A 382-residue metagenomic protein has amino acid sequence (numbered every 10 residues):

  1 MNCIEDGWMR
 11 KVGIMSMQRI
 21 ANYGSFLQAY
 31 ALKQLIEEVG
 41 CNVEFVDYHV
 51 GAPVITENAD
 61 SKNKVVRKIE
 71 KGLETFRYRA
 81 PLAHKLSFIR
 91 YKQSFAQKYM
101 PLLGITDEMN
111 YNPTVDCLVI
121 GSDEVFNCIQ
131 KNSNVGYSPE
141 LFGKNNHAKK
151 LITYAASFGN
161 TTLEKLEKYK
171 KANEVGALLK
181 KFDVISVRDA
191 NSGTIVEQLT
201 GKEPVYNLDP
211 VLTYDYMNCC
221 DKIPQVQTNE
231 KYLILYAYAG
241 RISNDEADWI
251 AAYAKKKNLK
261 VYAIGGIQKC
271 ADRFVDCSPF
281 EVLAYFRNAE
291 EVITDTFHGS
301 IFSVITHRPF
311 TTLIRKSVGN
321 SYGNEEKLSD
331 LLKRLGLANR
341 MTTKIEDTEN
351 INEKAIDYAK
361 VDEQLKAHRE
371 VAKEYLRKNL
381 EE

Functional and structural regions predicted by a protein language model:
N2-E382: Active-site anion-handling motifs in enzyme catalytic cores
